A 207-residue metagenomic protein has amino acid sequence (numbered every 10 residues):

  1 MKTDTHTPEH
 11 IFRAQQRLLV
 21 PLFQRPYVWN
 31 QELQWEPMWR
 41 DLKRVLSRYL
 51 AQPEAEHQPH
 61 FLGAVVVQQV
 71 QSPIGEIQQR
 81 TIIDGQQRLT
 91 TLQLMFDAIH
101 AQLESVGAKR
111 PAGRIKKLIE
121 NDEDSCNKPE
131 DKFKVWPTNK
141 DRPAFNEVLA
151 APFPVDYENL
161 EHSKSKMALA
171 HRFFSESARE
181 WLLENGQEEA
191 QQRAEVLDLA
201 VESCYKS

Functional and structural regions predicted by a protein language model:
M1-S207: Glycine- and hydrophobic-rich flexible loops that cap the catalytic core of alpha/beta enzyme folds
